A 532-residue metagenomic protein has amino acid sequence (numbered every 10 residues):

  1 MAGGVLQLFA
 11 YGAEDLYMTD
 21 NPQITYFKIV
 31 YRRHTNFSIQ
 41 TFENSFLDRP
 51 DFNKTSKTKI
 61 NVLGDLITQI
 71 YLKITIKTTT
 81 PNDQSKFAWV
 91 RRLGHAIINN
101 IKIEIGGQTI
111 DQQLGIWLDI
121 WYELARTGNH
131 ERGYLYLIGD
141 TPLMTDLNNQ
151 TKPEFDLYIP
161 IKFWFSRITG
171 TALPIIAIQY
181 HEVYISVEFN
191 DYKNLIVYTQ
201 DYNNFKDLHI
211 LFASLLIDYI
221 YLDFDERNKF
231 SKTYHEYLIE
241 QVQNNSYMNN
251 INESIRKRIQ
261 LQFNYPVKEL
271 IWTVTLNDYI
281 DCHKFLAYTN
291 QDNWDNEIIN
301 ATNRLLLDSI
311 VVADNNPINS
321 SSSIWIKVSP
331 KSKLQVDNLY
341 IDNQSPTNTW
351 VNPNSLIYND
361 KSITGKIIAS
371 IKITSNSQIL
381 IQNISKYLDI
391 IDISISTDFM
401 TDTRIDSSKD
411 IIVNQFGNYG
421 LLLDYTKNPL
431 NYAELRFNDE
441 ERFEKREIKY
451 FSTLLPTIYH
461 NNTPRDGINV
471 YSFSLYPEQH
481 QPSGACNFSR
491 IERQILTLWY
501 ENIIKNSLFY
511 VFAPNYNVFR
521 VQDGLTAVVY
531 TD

Functional and structural regions predicted by a protein language model:
M1-S309, D314-Y340, S345-K366, S370-D532: Short, low-complexity Pro/Thr/Gly
